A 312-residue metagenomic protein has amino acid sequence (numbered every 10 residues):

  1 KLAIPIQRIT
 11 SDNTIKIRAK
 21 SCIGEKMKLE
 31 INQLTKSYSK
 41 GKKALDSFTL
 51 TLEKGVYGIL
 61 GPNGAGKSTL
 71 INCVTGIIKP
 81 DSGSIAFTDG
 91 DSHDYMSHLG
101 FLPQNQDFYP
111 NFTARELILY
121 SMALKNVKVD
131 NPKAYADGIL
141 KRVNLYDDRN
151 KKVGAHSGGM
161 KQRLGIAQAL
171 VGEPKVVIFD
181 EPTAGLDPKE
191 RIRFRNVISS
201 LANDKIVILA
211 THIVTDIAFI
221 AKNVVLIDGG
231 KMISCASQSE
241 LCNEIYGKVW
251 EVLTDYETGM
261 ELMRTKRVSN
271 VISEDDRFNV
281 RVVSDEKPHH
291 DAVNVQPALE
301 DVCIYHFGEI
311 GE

Functional and structural regions predicted by a protein language model:
L29, A44-S47, M96: Conserved structural motif at the start of ABC-family nucleotide-binding domains
P62-G66: Walker A (P-loop) phosphate-binding loop of ABC-type ATPase nucleotide-binding domains
T75: Helix-to-loop junction immediately C-terminal to a conserved catalytic motif
S82-Y95: Conserved ABC transporter NBD signature motif
L119, A123, D130-D148: Conserved ABC ATPase "signature" region
V177-D180, L186: Catalytic Walker B motif of ABC-type/P-loop ATPase nucleotide-binding domains
F194-R281: ABC transporter nucleotide-binding domain
